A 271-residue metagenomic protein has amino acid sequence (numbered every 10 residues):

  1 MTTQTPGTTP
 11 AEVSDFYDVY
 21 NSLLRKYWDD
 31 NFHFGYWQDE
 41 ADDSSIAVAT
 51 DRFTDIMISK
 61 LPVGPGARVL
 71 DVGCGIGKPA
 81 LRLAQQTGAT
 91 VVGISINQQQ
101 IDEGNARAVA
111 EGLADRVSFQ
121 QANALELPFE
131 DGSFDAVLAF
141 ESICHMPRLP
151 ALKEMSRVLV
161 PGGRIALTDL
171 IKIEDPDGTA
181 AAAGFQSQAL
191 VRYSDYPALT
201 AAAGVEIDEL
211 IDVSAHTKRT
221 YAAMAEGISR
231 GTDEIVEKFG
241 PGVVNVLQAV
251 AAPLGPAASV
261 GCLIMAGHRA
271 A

Functional and structural regions predicted by a protein language model:
M1-K26: N-terminal auxiliary segments of SAM/dcSAM-dependent transferases
F34-Q38, S44-P65: Conserved alpha-helix/loop element of class I SAM-dependent methyltransferases that forms part of the SAM/SAH-binding
R68-L70, I76-E126: Class I SAM-dependent methyltransferase SAM/SAH-binding core
L125-A136: A short acidic, Gly/Pro-enriched loop at the edge of an enzyme's catalytic core that lines a small-molecule cofactor
L149-R164: A short glycine-rich, Lys/Arg-flanked "PGG" loop and its adjoining helix->strand segment in the class I
L167-Q188: Short, glycine-/aromatic-enriched active-site segment of Class I SAM-dependent methyltransferases
Q188-L210: Short alpha-helix
I211-A271: Conserved Class I S-adenosyl-L-methionine
